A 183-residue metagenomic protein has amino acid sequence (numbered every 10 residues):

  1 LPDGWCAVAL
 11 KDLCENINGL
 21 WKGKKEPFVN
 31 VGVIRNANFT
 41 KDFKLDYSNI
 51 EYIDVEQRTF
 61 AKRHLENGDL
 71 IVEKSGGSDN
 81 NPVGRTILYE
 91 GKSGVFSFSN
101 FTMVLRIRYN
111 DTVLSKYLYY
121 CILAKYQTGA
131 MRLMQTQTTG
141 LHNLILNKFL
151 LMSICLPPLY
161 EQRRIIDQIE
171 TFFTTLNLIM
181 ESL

Functional and structural regions predicted by a protein language model:
L1-L20, L159-D167, T171-L183: Non-catalytic DNA-recognition/assembly elements of restriction-modification systems
P2-D12, L105-L114, Y120-C121, G129 (+1 more regions): Catalytic cores of nucleotide-enabled group-transfer and carboxylate-activating enzymes in metabolic and assembly-line
K11-G23, A37-L70, G77-N80: Sequence-specific dsDNA recognition surfaces
G23-N30, N49, L133-Q135, E181: Short coil/turn segments at secondary-structure boundaries
F39-E51, E73-F98, D111, K116-Y120 (+1 more regions): Short, ligand-facing micro-motifs at secondary-structure edges
V95-M103, M131, Q135-P157: A short glycine-rich beta-alpha junction/loop motif
